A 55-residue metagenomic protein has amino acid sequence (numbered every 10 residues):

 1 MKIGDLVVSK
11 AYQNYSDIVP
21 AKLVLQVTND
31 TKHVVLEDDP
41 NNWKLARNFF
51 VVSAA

Functional and structural regions predicted by a protein language model:
M1-N14, A21: Short coil-to-beta transition motif at edge beta-strands of beta-rich domains
I3-D5, D17, N42, F50-V51: Generic signature of intrinsically disordered, low-complexity, basic-rich segments and short cationic peptides
D5, D30-H33: Serine/threonine-rich, low-complexity intrinsically disordered segments
L6, L23-L25, L45: Leucine-biased recognition of intrinsically disordered, low-complexity hydrophobic segments
A11, V27-T31: A generic structural motif
S16-T28: Short beta-strand-centered aromatic/proline hotspots
V35-A55: Intrinsically disordered, low-complexity, charged/polar segments
